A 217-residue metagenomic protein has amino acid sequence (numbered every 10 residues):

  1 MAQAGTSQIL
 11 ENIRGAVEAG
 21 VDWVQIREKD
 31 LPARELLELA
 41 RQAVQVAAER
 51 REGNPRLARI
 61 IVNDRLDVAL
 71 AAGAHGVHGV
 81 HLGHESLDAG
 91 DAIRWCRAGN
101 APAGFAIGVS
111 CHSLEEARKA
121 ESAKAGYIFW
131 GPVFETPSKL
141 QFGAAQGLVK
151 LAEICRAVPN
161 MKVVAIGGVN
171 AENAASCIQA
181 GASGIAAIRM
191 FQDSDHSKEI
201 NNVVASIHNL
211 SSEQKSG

Functional and structural regions predicted by a protein language model:
M1-D88, I93-G126, Q146-V149, E153-V163 (+3 more regions): Conserved N-terminal beta1-alpha1 strand-loop-helix module at the mouth
I26, F134-L140: A short acidic, helix-capping loop that chelates divalent metal ions and anchors anionic groups
W130-G131: Flexible, Lys/Arg-rich cytosolic regulatory linkers and terminal tails that connect or flank
G143: Glycine-rich ATP-lid loops
I185: C-terminal binding/interaction regions
